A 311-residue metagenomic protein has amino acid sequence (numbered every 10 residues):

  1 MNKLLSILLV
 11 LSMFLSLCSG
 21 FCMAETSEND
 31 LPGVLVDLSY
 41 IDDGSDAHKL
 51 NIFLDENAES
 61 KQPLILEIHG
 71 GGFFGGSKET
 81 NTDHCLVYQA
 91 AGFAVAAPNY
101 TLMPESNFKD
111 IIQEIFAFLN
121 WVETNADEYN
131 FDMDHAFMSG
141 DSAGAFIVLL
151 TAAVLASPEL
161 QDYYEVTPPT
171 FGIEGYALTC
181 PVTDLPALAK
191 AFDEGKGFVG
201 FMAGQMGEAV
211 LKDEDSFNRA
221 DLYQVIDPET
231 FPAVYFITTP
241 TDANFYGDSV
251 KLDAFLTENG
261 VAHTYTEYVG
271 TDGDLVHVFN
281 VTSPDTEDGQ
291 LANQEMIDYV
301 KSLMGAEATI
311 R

Functional and structural regions predicted by a protein language model:
M1-L8: Positively charged n-region of N-terminal signal peptides that target proteins for export
L8, S12-F14, C18, I65: Residues within alpha-helical transmembrane segments of multi-pass membrane proteins, especially transporters, ion
L15-N29: Sec-dependent signal peptide cleavage junction
E25-R311: Alpha/beta-hydrolase superfamily serine-hydrolase fold, recognizing
